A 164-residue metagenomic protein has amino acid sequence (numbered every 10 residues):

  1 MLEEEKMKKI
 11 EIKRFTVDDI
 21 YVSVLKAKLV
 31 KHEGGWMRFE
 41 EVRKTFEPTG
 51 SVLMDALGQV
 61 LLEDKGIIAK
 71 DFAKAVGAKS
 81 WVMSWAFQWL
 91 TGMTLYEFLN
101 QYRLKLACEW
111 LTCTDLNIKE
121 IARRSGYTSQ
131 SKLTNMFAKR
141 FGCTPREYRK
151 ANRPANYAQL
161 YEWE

Functional and structural regions predicted by a protein language model:
E3, K9-G35, F39, R43-F46 (+2 more regions): …primarily DNA-binding HTH/wHTH and HhH modules…
L29-G35, K44-E47, V60, S80-S84 (+3 more regions): Short amphipathic alpha-helical segments, especially helix-boundary/capping motifs
W36-M37, K70-L99, R124-E147: Basic/polar phosphate-binding segments, predominantly the helix-turn-helix DNA-binding elements of transcriptional
R38-E41, T45, T49-I68, F87 (+3 more regions): Basic, amphipathic alpha-helical hairpins
P48-V52, A78, Y102: A generic alpha-helix signature
W89-S125, N152-E164: Terminal helix-turn-helix DNA-binding modules in bacterial transcription factors
